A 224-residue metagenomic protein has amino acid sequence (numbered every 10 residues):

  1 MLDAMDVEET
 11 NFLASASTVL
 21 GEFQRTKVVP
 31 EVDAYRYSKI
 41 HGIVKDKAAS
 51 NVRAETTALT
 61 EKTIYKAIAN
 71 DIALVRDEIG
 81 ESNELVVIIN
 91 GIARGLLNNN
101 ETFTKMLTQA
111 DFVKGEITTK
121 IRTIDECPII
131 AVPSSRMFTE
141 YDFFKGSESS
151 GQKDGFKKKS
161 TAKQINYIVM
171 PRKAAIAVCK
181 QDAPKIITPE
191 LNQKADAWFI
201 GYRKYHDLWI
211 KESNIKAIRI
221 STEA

Functional and structural regions predicted by a protein language model:
M1, N11, E55-T63, N100-A224: Sequence/fold signature of self-assembling virion shell proteins
M1-A49, A67, R76-G91, K185 (+1 more regions): Long, contiguous amphipathic alpha-helices that act as assembly "spine/axial" helices in icosahedral shell and virion
D46-K120: Extended, solvent-exposed, turn-rich assembly/linker loops in the middle of proteins
